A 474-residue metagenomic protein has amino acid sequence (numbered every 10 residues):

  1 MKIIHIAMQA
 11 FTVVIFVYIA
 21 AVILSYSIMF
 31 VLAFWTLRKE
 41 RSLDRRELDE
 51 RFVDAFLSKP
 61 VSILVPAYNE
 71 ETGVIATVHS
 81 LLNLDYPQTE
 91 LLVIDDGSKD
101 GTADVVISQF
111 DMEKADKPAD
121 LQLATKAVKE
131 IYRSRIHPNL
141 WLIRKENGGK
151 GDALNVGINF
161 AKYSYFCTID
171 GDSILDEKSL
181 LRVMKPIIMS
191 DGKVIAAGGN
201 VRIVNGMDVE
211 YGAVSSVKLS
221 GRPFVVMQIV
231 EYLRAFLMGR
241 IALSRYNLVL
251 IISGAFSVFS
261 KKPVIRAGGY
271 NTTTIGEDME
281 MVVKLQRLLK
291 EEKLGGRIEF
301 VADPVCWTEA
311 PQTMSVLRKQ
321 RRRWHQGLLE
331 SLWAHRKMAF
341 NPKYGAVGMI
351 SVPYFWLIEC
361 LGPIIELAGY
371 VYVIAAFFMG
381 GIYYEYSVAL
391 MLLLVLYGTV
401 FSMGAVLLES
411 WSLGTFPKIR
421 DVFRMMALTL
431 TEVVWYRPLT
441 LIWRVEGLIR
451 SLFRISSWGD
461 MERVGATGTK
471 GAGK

Functional and structural regions predicted by a protein language model:
M1-A55, R240, G369-Y372, G404-L408 (+3 more regions): N-terminal membrane-anchoring/stem segments of glycan-assembly enzymes
M29-Q88: N-terminal signal-anchor transmembrane helix
K59-S62, E90, I265, E280: Cell-envelope/extracellular polymer assembly enzymes that use nucleotide-activated donors
H79-I143, I188: Acidic donor-binding segment of Leloir-type glycosyltransferases
K117-N155, N159, Y163, E177-T274 (+3 more regions): Long helical/loop segments within the catalytic core of UDP-sugar-dependent glycosyltransferases, especially the large
F166: Short aromatic/hydrophobic "clamp" motif used to bind/position activated sugar donors
P263-R266, T274-E299: A short, conserved alpha-helix in the catalytic core of glycosyltransferases
Y354-L452: Membrane-embedded multi-pass helical conduit in multi-pass membrane proteins, especially envelope-biosynthetic
